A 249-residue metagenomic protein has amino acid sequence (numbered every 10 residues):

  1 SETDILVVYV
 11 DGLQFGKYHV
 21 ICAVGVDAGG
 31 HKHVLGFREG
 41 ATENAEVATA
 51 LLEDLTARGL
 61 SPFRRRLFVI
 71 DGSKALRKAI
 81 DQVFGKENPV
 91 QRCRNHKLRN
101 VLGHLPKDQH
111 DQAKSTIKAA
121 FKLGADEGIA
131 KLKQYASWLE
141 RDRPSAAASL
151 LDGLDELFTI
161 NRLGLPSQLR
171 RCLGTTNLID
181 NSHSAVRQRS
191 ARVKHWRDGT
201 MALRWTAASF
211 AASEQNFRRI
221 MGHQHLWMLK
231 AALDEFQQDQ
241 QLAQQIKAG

Functional and structural regions predicted by a protein language model:
S1-I70, K74-K86, L178-I179: RNase H-like nuclease fold core
T3, T42-T49, P62, I70-R77 (+8 more regions): Amphipathic alpha-helical transducer elements in NTP-driven molecular machines
E39, E53-T56, L60, K118 (+3 more regions): A broad detector of the eukaryotic-type serine/threonine protein kinase catalytic domain
A79-I80, L105, N161-R162: Short, well-ordered secondary-structure micro-motifs
G85-G103: Inter-helix linker motif
L98-E127: Conserved phosphate-handling catalytic cores of large alpha/beta enzymes
K122-G249: Acidic/histidine-rich catalytic cores and adjacent linkers of DNA breakage/strand-transfer/modification proteins
